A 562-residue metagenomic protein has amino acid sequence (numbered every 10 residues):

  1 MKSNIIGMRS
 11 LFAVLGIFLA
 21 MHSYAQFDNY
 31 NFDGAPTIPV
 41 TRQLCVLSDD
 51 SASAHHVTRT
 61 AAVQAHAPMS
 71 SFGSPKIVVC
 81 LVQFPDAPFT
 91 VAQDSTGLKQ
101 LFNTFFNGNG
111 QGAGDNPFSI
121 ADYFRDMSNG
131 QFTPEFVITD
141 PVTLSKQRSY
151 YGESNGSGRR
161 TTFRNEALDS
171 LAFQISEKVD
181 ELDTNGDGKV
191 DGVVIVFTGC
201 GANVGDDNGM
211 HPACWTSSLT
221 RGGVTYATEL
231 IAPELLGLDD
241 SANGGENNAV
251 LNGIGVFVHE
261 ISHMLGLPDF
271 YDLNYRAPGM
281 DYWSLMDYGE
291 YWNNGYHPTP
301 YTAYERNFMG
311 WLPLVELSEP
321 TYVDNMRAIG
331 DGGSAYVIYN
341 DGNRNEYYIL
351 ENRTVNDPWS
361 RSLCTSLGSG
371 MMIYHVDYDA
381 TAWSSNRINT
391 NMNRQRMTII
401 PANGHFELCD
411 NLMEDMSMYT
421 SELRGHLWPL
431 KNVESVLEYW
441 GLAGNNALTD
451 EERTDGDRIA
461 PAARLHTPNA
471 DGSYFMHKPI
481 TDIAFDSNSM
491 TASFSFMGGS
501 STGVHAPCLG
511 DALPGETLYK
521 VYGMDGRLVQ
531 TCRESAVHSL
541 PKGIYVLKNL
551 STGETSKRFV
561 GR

Functional and structural regions predicted by a protein language model:
K2-F12: Bacterial N-terminal signal peptides that target proteins for export
S10-H22: Bacterial N-terminal signal peptides
A25, H505, K542-R562: C-terminal tail/sorting-segment detector
Q26-F257, P268-Y275, G279, V376-G499: Propeptide-to-catalytic entry region of secreted or membrane-anchored zinc metalloproteases
G192-S366, Y378-D379: Extracellular hydrolytic enzyme modules, especially secreted metalloproteases of the metzincin/thermolysin-like class
S493-Y519: Residue-level detector of functionally pivotal "anchor" positions at catalytic/ligand-binding pockets or at interdomain
L518, L528-L540: Glycine-centered tight-turn motifs at strand-turn-strand junctions
V521-V529, Y545: Short, glycine-anchored, charge-dense loop/turn motifs used at functional sites
